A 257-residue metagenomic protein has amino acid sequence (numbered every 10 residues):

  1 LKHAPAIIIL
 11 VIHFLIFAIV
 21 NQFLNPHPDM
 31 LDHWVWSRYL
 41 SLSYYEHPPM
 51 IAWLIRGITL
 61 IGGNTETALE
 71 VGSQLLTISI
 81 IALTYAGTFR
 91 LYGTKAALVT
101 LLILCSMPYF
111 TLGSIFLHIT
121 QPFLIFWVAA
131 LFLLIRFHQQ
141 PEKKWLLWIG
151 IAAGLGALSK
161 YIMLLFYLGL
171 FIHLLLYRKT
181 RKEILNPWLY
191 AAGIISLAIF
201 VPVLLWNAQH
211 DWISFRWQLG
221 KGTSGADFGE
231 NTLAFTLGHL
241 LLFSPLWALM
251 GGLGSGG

Functional and structural regions predicted by a protein language model:
H3, T84-S106, I125: Transmembrane-helix signature of polytopic, membrane-embedded enzymes that assemble or transfer cell-envelope glycans
I7, V71-Y92, A129-L133: Transmembrane-helix motifs of polytopic, lipid-linked glycan transferases
I9-L10, T100-C105, A153, A157: Short helix- or helix-capping micro-motifs that position conserved polar/aromatic residues at function-defining sites
V20-H33, L42-L54, G63-T67: Extracytoplasmic catalytic/substrate-binding loops of multi-pass membrane glycan-assembly enzymes
P28, Y109-F123: Short acidic/glycine- and proline-prone juxtamembrane loop motifs at membrane-interface regions of multi-pass membrane
R38, P122-Q139, W145-A153: Specific aromatic-rich, kink-prone transmembrane helix
R90-K95, A130-W145, L253-G257: Membrane-interface transmembrane helices that cradle and orient dolichyl/undecaprenyl
F166-G257: Transmembrane-lumen/periplasm boundary regions of multi-pass, lipid-linked membrane glycan transferases
